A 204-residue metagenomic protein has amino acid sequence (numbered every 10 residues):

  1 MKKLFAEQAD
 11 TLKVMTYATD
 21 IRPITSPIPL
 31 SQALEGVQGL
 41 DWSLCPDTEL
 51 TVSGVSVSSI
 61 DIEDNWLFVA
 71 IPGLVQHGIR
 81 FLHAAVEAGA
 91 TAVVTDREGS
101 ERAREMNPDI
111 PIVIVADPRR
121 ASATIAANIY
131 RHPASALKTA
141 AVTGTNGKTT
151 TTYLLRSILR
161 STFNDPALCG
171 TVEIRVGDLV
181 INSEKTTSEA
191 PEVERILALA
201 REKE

Functional and structural regions predicted by a protein language model:
K2-T124: N-terminal leader/targeting and accessory segments in enzymes
V37, A121-E204: Phosphate-binding loop of NTP-binding sites
